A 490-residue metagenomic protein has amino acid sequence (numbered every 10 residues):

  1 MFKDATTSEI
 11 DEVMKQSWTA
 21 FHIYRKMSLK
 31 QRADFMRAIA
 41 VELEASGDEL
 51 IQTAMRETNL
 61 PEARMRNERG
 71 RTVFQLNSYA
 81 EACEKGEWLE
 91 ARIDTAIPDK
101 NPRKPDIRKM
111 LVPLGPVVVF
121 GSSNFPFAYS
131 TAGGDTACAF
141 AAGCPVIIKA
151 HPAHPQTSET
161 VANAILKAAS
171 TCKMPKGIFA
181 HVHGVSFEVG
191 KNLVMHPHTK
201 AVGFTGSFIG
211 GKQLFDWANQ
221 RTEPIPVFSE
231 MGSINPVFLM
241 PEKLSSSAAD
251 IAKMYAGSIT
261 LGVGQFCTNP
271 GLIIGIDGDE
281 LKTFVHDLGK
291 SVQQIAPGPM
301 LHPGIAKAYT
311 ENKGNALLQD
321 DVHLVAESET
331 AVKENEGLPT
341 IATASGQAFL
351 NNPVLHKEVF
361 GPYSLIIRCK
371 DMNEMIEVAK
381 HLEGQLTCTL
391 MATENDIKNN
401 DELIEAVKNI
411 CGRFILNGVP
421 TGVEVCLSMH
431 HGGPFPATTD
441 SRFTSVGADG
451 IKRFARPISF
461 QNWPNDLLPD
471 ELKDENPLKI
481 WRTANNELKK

Functional and structural regions predicted by a protein language model:
M1-P105: N-terminal Rossmann-like NAD(P)+-binding subdomain of aldehyde/semialdehyde dehydrogenases
F2-A5, T19-K26, V118-V119, F238-L239 (+4 more regions): Short, well-ordered beta-strand elements within core beta-sheets of diverse protein domains
W88-G257, I274, G278-K282: Rossmann-like NAD(P) dinucleotide-binding subdomain of oxidoreductase/dehydrogenase enzymes
K253, G275-L386, K398: NAD(P)-dependent aldehyde/semialdehyde dehydrogenase
Q265-C267: Extended low-complexity, polyampholyte segments enriched in Ser/Thr/Pro and acidic residues
V332-N335, M372-L468: C-terminal core of ALDH-fold dehydrogenases
P457-K490: Structural signal for terminal/edge beta-strands and the immediately following C-terminal loop/tail that closes
